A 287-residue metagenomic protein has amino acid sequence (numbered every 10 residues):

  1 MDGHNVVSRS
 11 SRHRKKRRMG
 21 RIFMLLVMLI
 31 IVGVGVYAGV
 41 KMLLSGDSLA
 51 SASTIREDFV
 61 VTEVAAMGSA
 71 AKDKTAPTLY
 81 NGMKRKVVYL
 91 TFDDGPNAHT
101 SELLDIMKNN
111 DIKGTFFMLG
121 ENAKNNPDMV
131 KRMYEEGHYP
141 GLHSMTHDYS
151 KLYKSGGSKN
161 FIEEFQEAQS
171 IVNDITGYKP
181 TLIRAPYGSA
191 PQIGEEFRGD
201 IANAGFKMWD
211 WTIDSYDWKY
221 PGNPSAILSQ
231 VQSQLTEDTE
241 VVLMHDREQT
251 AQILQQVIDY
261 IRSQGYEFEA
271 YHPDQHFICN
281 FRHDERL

Functional and structural regions predicted by a protein language model:
D2-L90, P96-N109, S225-A226, Y260 (+1 more regions): N-terminal pre-catalytic segment of deacetylase/amide-hydrolase enzymes
F23, T75, K86, L90 (+5 more regions): A near-ubiquitous, low-amplitude feature marking generic local secondary-structure context
F59-D174, Y178-K179, Y260, E267 (+1 more regions): Active-site beta->alpha N-cap acidic-glycine motif
K124-N125, M145-E269, D274, F281-L287: Catalytic domains of cell-wall/extracellular-matrix polysaccharide-remodeling enzymes, centered on de-N-acetylation
